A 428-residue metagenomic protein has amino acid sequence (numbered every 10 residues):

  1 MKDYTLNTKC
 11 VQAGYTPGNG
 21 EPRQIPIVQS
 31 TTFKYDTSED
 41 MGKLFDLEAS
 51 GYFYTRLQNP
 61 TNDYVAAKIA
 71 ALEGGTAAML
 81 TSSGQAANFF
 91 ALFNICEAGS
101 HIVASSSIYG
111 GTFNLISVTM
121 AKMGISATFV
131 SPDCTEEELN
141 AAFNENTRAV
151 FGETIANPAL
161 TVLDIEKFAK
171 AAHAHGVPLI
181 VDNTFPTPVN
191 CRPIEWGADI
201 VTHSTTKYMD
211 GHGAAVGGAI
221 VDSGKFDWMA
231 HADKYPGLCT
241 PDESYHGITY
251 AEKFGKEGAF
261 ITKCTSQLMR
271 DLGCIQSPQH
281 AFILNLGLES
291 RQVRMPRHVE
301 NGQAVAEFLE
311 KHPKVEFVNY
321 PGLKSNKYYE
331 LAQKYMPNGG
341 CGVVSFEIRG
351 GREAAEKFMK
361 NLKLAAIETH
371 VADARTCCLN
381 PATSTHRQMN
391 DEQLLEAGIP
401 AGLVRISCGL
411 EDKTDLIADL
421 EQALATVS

Functional and structural regions predicted by a protein language model:
M1-N59, A67: N-terminal "arm"/small-domain region of PLP-dependent enzymes with the aminotransferase-like
N7-T16, A78-K311: Conserved PLP-enzyme active-site core in the AAT-like
T32, S223-F226, I348-E353: Short loop segments at secondary-structure junctions
T37-F89, G111-T119: Conserved N-terminal alpha-helix of the aminotransferase class I/II PLP-enzyme fold
G74, K314-F317, G402: Glycine-centered tight turns that cap/initiate beta-strands
S117, S126-A127, A141, E145-R148 (+4 more regions): PLP-dependent enzyme catalytic core of the Aspartate aminotransferase-like
V221, S345-E347, S407-G409: Short hydrophobic/aromatic beta-strand micro-patches that form the beta-sheet surface supporting nucleotide- or nucleic
L272-I275, Q279-A281, L286-S290, M295-R297 (+2 more regions): Conserved small-domain helix->loop->beta segment predominantly found in fold-type I
